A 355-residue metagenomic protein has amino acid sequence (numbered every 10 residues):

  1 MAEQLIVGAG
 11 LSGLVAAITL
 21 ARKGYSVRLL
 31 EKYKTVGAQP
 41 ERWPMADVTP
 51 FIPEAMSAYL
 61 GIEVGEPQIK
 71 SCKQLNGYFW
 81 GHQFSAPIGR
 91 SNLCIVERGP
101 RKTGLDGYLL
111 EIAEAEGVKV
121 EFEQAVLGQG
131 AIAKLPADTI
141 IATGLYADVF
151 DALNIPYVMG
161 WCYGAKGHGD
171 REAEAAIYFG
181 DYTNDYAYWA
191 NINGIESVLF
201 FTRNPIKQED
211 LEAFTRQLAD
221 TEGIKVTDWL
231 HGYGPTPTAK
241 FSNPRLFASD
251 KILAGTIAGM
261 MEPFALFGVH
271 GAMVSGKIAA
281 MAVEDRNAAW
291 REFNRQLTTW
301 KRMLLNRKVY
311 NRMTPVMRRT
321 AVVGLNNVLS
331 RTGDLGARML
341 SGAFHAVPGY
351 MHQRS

Functional and structural regions predicted by a protein language model:
M1-S12: Beta1/beta-strand and adjacent pyrophosphate-binding region of the FAD-binding site in flavoprotein oxidoreductases
Q4-I6, V27, K251: Conserved hydrophobic helix-helix packing surfaces used for dimerization/oligomerization
A9, I18-W43: Glycine-rich FAD pyrophosphate-binding loop
A9, T19, T103, G107-V226: Predominantly flavin-linked oxidoreductase catalytic cores and closely associated redox partners
K32-W80: N-terminal FAD cofactor-binding segment of flavoenzymes
I206-A280, E284-A288: FAD/FMN-dependent oxidoreductases across multiple families
N243, F247, M281-A321: Active-site-proximal substrate-binding core of FAD-dependent oxidoreductases
W300, N311-S355: C-terminal auxiliary extensions adjacent to catalytic cores
